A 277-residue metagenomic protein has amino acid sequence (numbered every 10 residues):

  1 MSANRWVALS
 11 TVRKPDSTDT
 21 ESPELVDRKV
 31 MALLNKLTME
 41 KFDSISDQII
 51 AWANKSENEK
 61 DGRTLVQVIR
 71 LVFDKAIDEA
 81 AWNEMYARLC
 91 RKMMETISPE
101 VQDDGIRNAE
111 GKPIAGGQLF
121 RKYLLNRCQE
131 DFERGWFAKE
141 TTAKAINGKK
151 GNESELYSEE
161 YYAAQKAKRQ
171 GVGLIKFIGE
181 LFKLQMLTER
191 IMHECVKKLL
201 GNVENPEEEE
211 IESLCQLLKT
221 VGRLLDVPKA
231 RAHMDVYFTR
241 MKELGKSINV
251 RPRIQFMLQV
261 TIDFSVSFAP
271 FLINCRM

Functional and structural regions predicted by a protein language model:
M1-M277: Alpha-helical interaction scaffolds
